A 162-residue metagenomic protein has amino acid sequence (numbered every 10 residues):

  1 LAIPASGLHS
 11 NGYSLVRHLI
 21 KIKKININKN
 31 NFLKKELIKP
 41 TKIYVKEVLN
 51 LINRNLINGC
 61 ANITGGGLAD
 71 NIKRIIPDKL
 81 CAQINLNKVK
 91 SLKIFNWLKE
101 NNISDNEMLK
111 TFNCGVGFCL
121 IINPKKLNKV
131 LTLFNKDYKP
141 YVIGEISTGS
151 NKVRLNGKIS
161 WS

Functional and structural regions predicted by a protein language model:
L1-N26: Phosphate/diphosphate-binding glycine-rich loops and adjacent basic-rich segments that engage nucleotide
L19-I38, K42-S162: Glycine-/charge-enriched secondary-structure boundary and capping motifs
